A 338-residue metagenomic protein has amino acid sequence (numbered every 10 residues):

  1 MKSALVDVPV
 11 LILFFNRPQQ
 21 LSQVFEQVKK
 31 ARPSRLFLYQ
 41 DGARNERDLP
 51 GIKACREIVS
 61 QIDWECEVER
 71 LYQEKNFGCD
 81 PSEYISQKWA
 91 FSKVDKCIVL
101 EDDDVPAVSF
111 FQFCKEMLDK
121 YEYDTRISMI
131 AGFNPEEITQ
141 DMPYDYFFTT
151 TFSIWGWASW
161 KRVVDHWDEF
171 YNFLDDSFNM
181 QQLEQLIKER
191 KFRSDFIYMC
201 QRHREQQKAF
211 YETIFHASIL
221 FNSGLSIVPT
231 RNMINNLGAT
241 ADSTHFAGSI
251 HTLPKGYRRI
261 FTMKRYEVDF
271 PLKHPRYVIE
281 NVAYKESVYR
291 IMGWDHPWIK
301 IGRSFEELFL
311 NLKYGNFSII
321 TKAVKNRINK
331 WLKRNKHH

Functional and structural regions predicted by a protein language model:
K2-L100, D104-H338: Peripheral/terminal regions associated with large enzymatic or DNA-binding modules
